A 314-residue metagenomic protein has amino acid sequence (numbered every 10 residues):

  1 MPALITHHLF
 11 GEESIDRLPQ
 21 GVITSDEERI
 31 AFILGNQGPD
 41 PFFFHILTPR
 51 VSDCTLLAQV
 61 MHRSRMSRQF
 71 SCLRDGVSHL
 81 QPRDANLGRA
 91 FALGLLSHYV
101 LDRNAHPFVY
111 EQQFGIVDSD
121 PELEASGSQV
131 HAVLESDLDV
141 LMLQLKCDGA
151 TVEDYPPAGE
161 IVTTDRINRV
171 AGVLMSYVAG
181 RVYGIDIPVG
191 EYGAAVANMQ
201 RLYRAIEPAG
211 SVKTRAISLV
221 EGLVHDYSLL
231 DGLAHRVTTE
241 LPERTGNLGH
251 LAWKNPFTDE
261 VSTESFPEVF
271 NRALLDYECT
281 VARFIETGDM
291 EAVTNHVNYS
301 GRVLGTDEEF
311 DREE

Functional and structural regions predicted by a protein language model:
M1-G94, Y99-E314: N-terminal leader/auxiliary helical segments
